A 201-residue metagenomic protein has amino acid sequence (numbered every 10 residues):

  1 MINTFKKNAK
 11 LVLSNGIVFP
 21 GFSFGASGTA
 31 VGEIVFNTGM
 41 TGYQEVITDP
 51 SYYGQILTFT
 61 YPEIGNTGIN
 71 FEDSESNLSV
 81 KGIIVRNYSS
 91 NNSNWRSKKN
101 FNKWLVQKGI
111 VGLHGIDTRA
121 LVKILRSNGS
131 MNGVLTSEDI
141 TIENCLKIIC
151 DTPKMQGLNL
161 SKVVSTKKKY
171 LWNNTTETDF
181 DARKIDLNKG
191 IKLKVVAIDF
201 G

Functional and structural regions predicted by a protein language model:
M1-G201: RNA-binding accessory domains that recognize and position tRNA/RNA substrates
